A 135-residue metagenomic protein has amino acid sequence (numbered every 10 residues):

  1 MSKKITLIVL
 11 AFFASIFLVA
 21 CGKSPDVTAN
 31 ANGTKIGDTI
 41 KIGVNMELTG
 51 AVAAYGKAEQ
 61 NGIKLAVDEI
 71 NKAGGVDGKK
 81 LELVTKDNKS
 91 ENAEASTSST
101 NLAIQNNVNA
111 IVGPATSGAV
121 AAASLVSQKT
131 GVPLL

Functional and structural regions predicted by a protein language model:
M1-I5: Positively charged n-region of N-terminal signal peptides that target proteins for export
L7-F13: Sec-dependent N-terminal signal peptides
I16-A20: C-terminal motif of bacterial Sec signal peptides marking the signal peptidase cleavage site
G22-D38: Short, low-complexity, disordered segments immediately C-terminal to signal peptides in bacterial exported proteins
P25-T28, Y55-E59, A73-L135: Beta-alpha junction/loop-to-helix N-cap segments that form part of ligand/metal-binding clefts
T34-G43, V132-L135: Short coil-to-beta-strand
D38-G56, P114: Short beta-strand segments enriched in small/hydrophobic residues
K64-V76: Flexible, small-residue-rich helix->loop connector segments that border functional cores
